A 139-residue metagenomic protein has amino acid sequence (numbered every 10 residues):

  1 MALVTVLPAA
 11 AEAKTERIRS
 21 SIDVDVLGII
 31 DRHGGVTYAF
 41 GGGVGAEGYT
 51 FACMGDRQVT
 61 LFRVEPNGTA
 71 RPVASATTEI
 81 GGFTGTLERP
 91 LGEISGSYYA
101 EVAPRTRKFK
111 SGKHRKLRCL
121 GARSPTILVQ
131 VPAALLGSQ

Functional and structural regions predicted by a protein language model:
M1-V6: Bacterial N-terminal signal peptides
A10-Q139: Solvent-exposed beta-strand/loop surfaces, strongest in extracytoplasmic domains of secreted and cell-surface proteins
